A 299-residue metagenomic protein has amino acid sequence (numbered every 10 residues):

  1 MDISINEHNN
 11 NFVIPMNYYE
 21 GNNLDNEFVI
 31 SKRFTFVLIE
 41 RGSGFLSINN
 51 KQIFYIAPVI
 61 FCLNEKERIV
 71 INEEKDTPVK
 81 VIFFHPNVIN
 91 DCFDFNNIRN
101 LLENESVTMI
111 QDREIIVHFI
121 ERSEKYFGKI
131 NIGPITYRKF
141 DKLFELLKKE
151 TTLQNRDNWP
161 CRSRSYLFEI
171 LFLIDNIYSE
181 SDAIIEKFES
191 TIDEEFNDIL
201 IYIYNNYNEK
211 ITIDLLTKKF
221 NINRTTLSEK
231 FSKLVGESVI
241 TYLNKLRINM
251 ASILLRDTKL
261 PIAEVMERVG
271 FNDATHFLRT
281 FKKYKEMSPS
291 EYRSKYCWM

Functional and structural regions predicted by a protein language model:
D2-V13, N72-T152, Y178-E180: A hydrophobic/aromatic-rich effector-binding and dimerization subdomain of bacterial HTH-type transcriptional regulators
P15-S31: Conserved short histidine dyad/triad with adjacent acidic residue
N22-N23, A57-P58, K66, D76 (+1 more regions): Tight coil/turn sites that cap or link beta-strands
I30-F45, C62: Short, conserved beta-strand element in jelly-roll/cupin
F45-S47, L63, R68-K75, N90-C92: Short beta-strand His + acidic residue motifs that chelate non-heme Fe in jelly-roll/DSBH and cupin folds
N50-C62: Short acidic-glycine-tyrosine-enriched beta hairpin
K125-R138, T151-I201, N205, E209 (+3 more regions): Short, Lys/Arg-enriched, Trp-marked, Pro/Gly-tolerant hinge/linker segments that flank
F172-S179, Y202-N249, R256-L260, M266-K295: Basic/polar phosphate-binding segments, predominantly the helix-turn-helix DNA-binding elements of transcriptional
